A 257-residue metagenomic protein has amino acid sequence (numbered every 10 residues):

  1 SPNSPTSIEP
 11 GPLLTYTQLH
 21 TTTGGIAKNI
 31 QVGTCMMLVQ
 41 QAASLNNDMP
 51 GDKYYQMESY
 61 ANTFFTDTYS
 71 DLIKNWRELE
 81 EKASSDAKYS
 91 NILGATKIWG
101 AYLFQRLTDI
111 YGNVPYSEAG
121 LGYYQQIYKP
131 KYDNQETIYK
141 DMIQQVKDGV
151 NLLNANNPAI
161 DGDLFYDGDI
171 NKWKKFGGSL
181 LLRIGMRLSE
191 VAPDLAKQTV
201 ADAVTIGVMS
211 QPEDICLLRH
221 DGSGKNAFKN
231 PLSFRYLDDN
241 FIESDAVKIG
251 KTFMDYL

Functional and structural regions predicted by a protein language model:
S1-G51, D67-S70, K74, E78 (+1 more regions): Membrane-proximal, proline-rich intrinsically disordered regions
A43-P115, L121-G162: Conserved, well-structured interaction surfaces
L103, I110, I184-G185, V191: TPR/TPR-like alpha-solenoid repeats
I160-D161, L188-Q198: Inter-helical turn/loop segments and adjacent helix faces that build the functional surface of alpha-helical bundle
D202-L257: Extended ligand-binding clefts on enzyme/binding-domain cores
